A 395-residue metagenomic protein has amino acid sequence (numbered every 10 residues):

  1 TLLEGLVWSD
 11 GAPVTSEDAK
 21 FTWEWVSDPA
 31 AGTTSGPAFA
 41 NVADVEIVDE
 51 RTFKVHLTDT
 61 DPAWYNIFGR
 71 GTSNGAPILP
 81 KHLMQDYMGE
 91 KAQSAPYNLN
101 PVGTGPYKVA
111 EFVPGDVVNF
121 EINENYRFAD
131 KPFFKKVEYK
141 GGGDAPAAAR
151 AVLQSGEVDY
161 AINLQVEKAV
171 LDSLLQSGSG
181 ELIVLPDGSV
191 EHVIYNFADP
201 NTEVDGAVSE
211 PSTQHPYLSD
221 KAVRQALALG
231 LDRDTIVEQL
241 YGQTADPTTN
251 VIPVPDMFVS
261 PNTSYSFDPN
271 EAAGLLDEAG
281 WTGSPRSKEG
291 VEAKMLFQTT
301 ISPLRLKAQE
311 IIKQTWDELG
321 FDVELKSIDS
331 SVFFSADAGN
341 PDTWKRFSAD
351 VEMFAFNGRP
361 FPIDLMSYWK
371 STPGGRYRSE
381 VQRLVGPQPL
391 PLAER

Functional and structural regions predicted by a protein language model:
T1-T34, D44-E46, P106-L240, D256-R395: Extracytoplasmic/periplasmic ligand-capture domains
V7-W8, D61-W64, P247: Primarily extracytoplasmic ectodomains and periplasmic/lumenal surface modules that are beta-strand-rich
A12, T34, W64-A76, T104 (+2 more regions): A structural "hinge/loop" feature
P37-Y87, E111: Surface-exposed binding/hinge segments that line and control ligand-binding clefts or catalytic entry sites
N41-V42, K91-N98, T104-V109: Short, P/G- and charge-enriched loop/turn segments at secondary-structure junctions
P80-L83, Q243-T263: Mature extracytoplasmic/periplasmic domains
E90-N98, P253-V254, E271-A272: Contiguous mixed-secondary-structure segments that line small-molecule binding/active-site clefts of soluble domains
